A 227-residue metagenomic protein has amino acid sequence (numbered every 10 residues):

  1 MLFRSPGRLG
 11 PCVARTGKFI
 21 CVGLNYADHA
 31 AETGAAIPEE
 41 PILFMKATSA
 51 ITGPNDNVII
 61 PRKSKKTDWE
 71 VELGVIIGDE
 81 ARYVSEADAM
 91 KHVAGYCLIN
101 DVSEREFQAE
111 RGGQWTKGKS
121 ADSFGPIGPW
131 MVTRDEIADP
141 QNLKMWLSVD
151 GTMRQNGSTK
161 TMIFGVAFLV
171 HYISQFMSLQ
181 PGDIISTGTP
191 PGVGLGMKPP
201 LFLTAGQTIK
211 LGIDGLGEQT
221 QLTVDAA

Functional and structural regions predicted by a protein language model:
M1-L2: Short, small-residue-biased leader/transition segments that mark boundaries at the very start of proteins
L9-P11, E32-G34, V58-T67, L73 (+3 more regions): A generic local secondary-structure boundary/capping motif
C12, H29, A35, R105-A227: Catalytic-pocket segment enriched in acidic/His residues
R15-F19: Short active-site oxyanion
A36-E40, E86-C97: Short Gly/aromatic-enriched secondary-structure transition segments
I37-P54, T67-W69, T204-G215: Structural signature of FAD isoalloxazine-binding scaffolds in flavoprotein oxidoreductases
K46-T48, N55, R62, W69-L73 (+5 more regions): Short, structured patches in soluble enzyme cores that scaffold and shape functional sites
